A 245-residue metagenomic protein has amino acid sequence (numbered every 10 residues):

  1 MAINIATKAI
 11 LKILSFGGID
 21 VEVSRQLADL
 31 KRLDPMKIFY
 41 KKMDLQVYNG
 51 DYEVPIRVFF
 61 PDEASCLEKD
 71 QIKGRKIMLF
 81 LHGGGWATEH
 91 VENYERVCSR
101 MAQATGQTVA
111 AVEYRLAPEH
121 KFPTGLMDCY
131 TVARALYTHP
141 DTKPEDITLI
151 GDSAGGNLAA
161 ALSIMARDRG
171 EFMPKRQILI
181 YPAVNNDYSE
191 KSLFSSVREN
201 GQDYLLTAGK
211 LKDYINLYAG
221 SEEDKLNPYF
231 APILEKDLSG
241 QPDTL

Functional and structural regions predicted by a protein language model:
M1-A2, E119: Broad phosphate/nucleotide-binding scaffolds in NTP-utilizing and phosphate-metabolizing enzymes
A2-V47: An N-terminal hydrophobic leader/cap segment in hydrolases
R32, K41-Q46, Y52-L245: Alpha/beta-hydrolase superfamily serine-hydrolase fold, recognizing
